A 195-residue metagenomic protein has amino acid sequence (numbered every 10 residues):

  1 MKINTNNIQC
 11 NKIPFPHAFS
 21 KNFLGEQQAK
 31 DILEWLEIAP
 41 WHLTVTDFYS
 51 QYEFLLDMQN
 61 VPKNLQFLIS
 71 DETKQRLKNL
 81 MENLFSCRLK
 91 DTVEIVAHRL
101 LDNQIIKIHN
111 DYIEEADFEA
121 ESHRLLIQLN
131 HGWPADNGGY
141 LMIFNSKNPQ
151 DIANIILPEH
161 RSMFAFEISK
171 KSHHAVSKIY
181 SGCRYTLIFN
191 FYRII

Functional and structural regions predicted by a protein language model:
K2-F85: Non-heme Fe(II)/2-oxoglutarate
I69, K78, E82-I195: Catalytic core of non-heme Fe(II) oxygenases with the double-stranded beta-helix
